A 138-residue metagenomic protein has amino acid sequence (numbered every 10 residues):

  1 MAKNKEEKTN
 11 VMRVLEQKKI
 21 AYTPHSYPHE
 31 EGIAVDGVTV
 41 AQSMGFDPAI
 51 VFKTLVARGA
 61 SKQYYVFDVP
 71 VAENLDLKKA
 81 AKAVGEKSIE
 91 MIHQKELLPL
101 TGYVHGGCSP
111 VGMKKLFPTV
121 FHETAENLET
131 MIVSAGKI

Functional and structural regions predicted by a protein language model:
M1-I138: Extended, low-hydrophobicity, polar/charged segments
